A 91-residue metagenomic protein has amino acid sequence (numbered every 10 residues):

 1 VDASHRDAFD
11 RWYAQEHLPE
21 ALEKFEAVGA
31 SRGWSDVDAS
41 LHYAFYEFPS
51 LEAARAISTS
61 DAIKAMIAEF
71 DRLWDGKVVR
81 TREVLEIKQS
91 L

Functional and structural regions predicted by a protein language model:
H5-A30: Short amphipathic alpha-helical segments
A8, E23, D38-A39, L51-A56 (+1 more regions): Short, polar/acidic, helix-capping and beta-turn segments at strand->helix junctions that line the mouths
F9-Y13, H42-F48, L85: Aromatic side chains
D10-Y13, S58, I67-F70: Short, flexible helix/strand-to-coil boundary loops that buttress conserved ligand/catalytic motifs in alpha/beta
E16, D61-A62, F70-L73: Alpha-helix boundary/capping residues
G29-A62: Short, well-ordered beta-strand segments in beta-rich or mixed alpha/beta enzyme and ligand-binding folds
S31-Y43, I67-L91: Glycine-rich beta-strand-turn "strand-cap" elements at beta-sheet edges
